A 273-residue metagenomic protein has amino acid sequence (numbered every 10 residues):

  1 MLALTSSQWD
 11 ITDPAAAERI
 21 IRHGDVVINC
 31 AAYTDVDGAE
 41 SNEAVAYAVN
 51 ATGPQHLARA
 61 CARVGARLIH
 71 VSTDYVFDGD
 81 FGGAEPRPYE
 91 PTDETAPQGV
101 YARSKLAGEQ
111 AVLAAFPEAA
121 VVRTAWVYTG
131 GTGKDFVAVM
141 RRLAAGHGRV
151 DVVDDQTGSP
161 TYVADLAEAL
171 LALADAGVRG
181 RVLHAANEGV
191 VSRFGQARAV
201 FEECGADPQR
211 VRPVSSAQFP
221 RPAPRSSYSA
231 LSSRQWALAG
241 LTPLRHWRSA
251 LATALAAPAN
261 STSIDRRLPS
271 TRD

Functional and structural regions predicted by a protein language model:
A3, W9-V49, A60: NAD(P)H-binding glycine-rich loop region in Rossmannoid oxidoreductase-like domains and their noncatalytic homologs
L4, C30-A31, L68-D74, D78 (+1 more regions): SDR active-site strand-loop-helix element
V27, L166, L170, A185 (+3 more regions): Non-catalytic, hydrophobic alpha-helical segments
S41, A48, T52-H56, V76-V122 (+1 more regions): Catalytic helix-loop patch of NAD(P)-dependent Rossmann-fold dehydrogenases
R63-A66: A short helix->loop->beta-strand "cap" motif at the edges of active sites that frequently abuts
Q110-G158, A164-D165: NAD(P)-dependent short-chain dehydrogenase/reductase
A169, A176-P224, L255-P258, T262-R267: Mid/C-terminal beta-alpha module of Rossmann-like enzyme folds, strongest in SDR-family dehydrogenases/epimerases
S227-D273: C-terminal amphipathic/interface module of NAD(P)-dependent oxidoreductases and related NAD-binding regulators
